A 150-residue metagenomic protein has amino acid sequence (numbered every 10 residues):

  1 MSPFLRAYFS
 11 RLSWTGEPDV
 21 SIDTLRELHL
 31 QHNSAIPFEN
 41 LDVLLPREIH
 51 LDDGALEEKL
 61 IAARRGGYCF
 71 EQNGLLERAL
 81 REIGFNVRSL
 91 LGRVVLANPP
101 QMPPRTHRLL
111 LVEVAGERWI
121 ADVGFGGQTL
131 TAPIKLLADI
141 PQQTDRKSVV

Functional and structural regions predicted by a protein language model:
M1-R64: Secondary-structure boundary elements
G74, R78-Q143: Hydrophobic/aromatic-rich core segments of domains that either
V149-V150: Conserved small/polar residues in nucleotide/adenosyl-binding loops
